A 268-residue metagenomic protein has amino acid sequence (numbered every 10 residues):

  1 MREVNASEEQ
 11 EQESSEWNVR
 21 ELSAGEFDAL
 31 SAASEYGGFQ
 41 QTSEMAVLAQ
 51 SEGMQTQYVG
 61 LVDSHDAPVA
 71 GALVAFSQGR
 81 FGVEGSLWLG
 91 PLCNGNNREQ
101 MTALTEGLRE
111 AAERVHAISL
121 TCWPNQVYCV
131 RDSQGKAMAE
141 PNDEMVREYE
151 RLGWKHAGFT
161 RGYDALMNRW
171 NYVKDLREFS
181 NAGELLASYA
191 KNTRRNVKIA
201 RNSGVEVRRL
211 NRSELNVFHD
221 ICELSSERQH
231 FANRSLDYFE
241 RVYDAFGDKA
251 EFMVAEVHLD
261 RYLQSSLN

Functional and structural regions predicted by a protein language model:
M1-N18: Short, low-complexity, intrinsically disordered N-terminal peptides in bacterial proteins
W17-H65, V69-F81, D132, W154-N168 (+1 more regions): A conserved beta-strand-loop-helix scaffold within acyl/acetyltransferase catalytic domains
F81-D164: Acyl-donor binding region in acyl/amide transferases
